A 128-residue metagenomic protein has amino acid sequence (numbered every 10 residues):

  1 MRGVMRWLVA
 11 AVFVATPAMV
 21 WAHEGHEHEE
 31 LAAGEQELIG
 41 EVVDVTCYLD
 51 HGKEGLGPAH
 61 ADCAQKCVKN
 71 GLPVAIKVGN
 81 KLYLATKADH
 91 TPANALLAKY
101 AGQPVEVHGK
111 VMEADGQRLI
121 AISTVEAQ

Functional and structural regions predicted by a protein language model:
M1-V9: Bacterial N-terminal signal peptides that target proteins for export
V9-A10, V20: Cleavable N-terminal signal peptides
A15-P17: N-terminal signal peptide c-region/cleavage motif recognized by signal peptidases
W21-A32: Cleaved targeting-peptide boundary
G34-N70, G102, G109: Structural detector for short beta-strands of small beta-barrel domains
T91-E106: Short nucleic-acid-contacting surface segments enriched for D/E, G, S/T with interspersed K/R
L97, H108-Q117: Short, exposed beta-strand-loop hairpins at the edges of beta-sheets in extracellular/periplasmic proteins
A114-Q128: OB-fold/S1-family single-stranded nucleic acid-binding modules
